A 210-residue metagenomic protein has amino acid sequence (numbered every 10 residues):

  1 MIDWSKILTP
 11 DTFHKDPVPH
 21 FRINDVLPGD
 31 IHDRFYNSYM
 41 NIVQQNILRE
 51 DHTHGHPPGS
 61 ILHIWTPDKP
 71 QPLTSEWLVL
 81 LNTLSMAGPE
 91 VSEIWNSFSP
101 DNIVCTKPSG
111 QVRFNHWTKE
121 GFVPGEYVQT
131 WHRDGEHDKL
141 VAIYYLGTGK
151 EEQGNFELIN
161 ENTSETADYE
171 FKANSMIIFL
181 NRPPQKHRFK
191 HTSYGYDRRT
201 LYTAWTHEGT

Functional and structural regions predicted by a protein language model:
I2-D101: Non-heme Fe(II)/2-oxoglutarate
R22, R113-H116, I143, I178 (+1 more regions): Short beta-strand segments
D68-M86, Y127-W131, T163-E165, H187-K190: Active-site rim elements
D101-N115, E152: A short coil-to-beta-strand element that immediately follows conserved catalytic motifs
K107-S109, P124-E126, H137-K139: Short connector loops at helix/strand junctions that flank enzyme active sites, especially segments positioning acidic
H116-D134: Conserved short histidine dyad/triad with adjacent acidic residue
Y127, E136-D138, L146-T210: Catalytic core of Fe(II)/2-oxoglutarate
